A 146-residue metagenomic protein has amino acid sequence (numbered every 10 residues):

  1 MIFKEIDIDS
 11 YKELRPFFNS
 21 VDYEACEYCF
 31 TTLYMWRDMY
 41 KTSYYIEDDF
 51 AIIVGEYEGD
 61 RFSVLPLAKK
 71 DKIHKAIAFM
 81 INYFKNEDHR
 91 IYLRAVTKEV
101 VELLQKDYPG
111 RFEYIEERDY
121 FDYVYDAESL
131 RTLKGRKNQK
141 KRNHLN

Functional and structural regions predicted by a protein language model:
M1-D48: Amide-forming acyltransferase catalytic core, primarily the GNAT-like/NAT-type and related acyltransferase folds
I6, D48, P66, D126-E128: Structured loops at beta-to-helix junctions and adjacent beta-edge loops in soluble globular domains
F17-S20, F79, Y83, L103 (+2 more regions): Residues that form generic nucleotide/phosphate-binding pockets
C29-E99: Conserved donor-binding loop and adjoining core beta-sheet/short helix segment in diverse acyl/aminoacyl transferases
H89-D107, R118-F121: Short, glycine/charge-rich beta-strand/loop segments that flank catalytic centers and engage negatively charged groups
P109-N146: Acyltransferase donor/substrate-recognition loop-hinge adjacent to the catalytic core
